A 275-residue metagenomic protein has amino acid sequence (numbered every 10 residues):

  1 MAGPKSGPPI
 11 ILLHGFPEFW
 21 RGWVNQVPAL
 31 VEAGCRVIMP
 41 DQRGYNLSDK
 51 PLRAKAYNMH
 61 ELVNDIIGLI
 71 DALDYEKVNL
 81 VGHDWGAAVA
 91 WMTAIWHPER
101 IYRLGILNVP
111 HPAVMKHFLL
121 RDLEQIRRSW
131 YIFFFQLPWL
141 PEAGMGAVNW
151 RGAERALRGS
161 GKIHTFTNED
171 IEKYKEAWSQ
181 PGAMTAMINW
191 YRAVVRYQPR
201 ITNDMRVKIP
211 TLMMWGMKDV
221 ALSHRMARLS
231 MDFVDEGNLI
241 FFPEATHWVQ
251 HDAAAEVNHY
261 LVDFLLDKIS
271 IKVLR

Functional and structural regions predicted by a protein language model:
M1-I10, E32-C35, N238-I240, H259 (+1 more regions): Alpha/beta-hydrolase fold catalytic core
A2-D49: Conserved HGGG/HGGXW glycine-rich cap/lid loop of the alpha/beta-hydrolase fold
P4, K218, E244: Residues that form or immediately flank small-molecule/cofactor binding pockets and catalytic motifs
P9, Y45-V81, W85-F241, Q250 (+2 more regions): Flexible "cap/lid" subdomain of the alpha/beta-hydrolase fold that forms the substrate-access gate
F19-W20, A88, A245-T246: A short, glycine- and basic residue-enriched loop/turn that sits immediately adjacent to a domain's principal
A245-N258: Catalytic histidine-centered segment of alpha/beta-hydrolase-like enzymes
